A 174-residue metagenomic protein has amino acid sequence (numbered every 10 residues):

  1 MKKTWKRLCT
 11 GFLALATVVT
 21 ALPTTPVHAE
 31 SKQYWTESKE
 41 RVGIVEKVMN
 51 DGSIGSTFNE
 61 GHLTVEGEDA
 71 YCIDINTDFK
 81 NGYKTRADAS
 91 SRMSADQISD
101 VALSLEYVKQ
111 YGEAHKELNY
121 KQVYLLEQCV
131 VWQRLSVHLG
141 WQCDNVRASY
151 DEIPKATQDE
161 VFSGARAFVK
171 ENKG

Functional and structural regions predicted by a protein language model:
M1-K3, T24-A29: Intrinsically disordered, low-complexity repeat and linker tracts
K2-F12: Bacterial N-terminal signal peptides that target proteins for export
T10, V18-V27: C-terminal segment of classical bacterial N-terminal signal peptides
E30-G174: Short, surface-exposed polybasic-aromatic patches that bind anionic ligands, especially phosphate groups
